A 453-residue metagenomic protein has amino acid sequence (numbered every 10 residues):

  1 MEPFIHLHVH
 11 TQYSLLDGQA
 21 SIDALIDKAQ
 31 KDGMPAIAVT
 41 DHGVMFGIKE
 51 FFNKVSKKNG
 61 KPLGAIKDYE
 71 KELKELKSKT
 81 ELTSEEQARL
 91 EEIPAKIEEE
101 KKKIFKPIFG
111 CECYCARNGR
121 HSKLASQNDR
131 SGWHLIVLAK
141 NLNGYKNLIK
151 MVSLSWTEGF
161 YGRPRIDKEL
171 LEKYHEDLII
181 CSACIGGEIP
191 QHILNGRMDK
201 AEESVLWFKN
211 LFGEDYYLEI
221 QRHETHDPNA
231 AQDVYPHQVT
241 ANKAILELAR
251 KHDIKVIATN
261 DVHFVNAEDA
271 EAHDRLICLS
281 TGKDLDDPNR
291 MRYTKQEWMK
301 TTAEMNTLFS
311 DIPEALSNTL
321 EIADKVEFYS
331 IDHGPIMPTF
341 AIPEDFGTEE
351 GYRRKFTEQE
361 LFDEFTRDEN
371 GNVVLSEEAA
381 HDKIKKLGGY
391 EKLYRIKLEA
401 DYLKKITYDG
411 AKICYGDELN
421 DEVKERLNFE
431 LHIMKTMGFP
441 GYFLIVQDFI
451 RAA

Functional and structural regions predicted by a protein language model:
M1-A453: Phosphodiester-processing cores and adjacent nucleic acid-binding clamps
